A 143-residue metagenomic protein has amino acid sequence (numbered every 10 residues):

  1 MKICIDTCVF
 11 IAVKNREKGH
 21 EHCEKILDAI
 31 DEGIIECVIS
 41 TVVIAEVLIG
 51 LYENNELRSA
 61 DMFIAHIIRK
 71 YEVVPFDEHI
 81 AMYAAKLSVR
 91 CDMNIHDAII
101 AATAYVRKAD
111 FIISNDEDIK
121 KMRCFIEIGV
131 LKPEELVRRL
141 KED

Functional and structural regions predicted by a protein language model:
M1-I39, Y52-M62, E134-D143: Short, well-structured N-terminal submotif of metal-dependent ribonuclease cores
M1-K2, V106-D143: Acidic, PIN/NYN-like endoribonuclease modules and their adjacent C-terminal/linker elements
F10, I44, A81, I119-K120 (+1 more regions): A generic structural signal for short hydrophobic patches within well-formed alpha-helices
N15-R16, V73, C124: Short, conserved catalytic or interaction motifs in soluble domains
V38, V74, G129-L131: General small-molecule cofactor/ligand-binding pocket signal
R58-F76: Helix-adjacent hinge/juxtasegments
E72-F111, E117: Active-site neighborhoods of divalent-metal-dependent phosphate/nucleic-acid chemistry enzymes
